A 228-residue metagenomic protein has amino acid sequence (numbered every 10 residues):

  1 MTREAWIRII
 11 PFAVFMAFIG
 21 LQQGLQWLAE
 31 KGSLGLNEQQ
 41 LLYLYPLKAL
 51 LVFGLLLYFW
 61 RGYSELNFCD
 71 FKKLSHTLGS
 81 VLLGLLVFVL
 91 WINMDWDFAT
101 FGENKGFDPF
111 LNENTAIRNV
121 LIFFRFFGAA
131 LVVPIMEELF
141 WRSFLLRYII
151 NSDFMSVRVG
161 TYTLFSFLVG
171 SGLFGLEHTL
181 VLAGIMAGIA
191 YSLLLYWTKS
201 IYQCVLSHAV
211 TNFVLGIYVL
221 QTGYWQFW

Functional and structural regions predicted by a protein language model:
R3-Y63, C69-G84: Alpha-helical transmembrane segments in multi-pass membrane proteins
I9-F18, P46-A49, L55, W91 (+3 more regions): Long, contiguous hydrophobic alpha-helical segments, chiefly transmembrane helices and signal peptides
P11-V14, L83, V87, G128-A129 (+1 more regions): Alpha-helical transmembrane segments of MFS and MFS-like solute carriers/permeases
F18-Q23, L86-A99, L215, V219: C-terminal TM-helix exit segments that contain a strictly Trp-centered aromatic cap at the helix terminus
W27-K31, R61-E65, W96-N104, H178-T179 (+1 more regions): Transmembrane helix-loop junctions in multipass membrane proteins, especially transporters and channels
L34-L41, E65-V133, R147-V159: Juxtamembrane helix-loop-helix connectors linking adjacent transmembrane helices in multi-pass membrane enzymes
G54-L66, L90-M94, L194-T198: Structural signal for the C-terminal ends of transmembrane alpha-helices and the immediately following loop
I117-W228: Transmembrane helix-loop-helix hairpins at the membrane interface of multi-pass integral membrane proteins
